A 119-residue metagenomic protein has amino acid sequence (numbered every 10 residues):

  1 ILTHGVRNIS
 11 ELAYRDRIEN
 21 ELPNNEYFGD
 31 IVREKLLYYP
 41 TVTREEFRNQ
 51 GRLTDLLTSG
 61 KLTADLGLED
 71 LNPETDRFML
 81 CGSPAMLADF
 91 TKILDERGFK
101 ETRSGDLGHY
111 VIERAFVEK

Functional and structural regions predicted by a protein language model:
T3, S10-K119: Reductase modules of NAD(P)H-dependent flavoproteins
